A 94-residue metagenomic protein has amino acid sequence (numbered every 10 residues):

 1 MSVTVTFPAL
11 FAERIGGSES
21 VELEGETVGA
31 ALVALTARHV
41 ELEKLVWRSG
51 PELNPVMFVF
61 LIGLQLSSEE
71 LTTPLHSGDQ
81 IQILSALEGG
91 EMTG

Functional and structural regions predicted by a protein language model:
M1-G94: Ubiquitin-like/PB1-type beta-grasp interaction modules and other compact soluble beta-rich domains
